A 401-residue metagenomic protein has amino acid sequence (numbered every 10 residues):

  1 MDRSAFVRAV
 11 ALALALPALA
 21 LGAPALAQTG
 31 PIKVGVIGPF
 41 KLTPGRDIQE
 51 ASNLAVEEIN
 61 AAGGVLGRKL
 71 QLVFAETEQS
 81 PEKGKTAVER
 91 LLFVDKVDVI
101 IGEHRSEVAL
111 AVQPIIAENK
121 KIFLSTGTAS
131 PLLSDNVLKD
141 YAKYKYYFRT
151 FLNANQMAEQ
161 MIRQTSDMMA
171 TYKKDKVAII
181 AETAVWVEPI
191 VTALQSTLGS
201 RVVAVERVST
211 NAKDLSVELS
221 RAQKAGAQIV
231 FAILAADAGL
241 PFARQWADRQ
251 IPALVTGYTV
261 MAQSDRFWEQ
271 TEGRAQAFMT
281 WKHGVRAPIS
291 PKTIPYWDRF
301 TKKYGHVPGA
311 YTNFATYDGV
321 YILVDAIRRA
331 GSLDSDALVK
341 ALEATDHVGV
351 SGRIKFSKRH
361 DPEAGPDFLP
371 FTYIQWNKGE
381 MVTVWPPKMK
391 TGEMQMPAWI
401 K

Functional and structural regions predicted by a protein language model:
V10-L21: Bacterial N-terminal signal peptides
L21-A27: Sec/Tat signal peptide C-region and signal peptidase I cleavage site
T29-P31, P44-E50, A62-L138, T150 (+2 more regions): Beta-alpha junction/loop-to-helix N-cap segments that form part of ligand/metal-binding clefts
K33-A51, A75-E82, H104-R105, I180-E188 (+3 more regions): Extracytoplasmic "Venus flytrap"
V36, L91-H104, L124-T126, K176-A181 (+4 more regions): Periplasmic-binding protein-like
E82-T86, P131, Y144-Q250, R286-P295: Extracellular/periplasmic Venus flytrap/periplasmic-binding protein
S130, A154, W246-Y317, R328-R329 (+1 more regions): Extracellular/periplasmic periplasmic-binding protein-like sensory domains
F300-N313, V324-W385: Segments of small-molecule ligand-sensing domains
